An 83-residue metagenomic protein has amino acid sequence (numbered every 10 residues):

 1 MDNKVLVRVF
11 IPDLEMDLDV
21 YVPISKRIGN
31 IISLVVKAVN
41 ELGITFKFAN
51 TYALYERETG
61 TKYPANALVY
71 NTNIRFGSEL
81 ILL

Functional and structural regions predicted by a protein language model:
M1-V5, A67: Charged, low-complexity intrinsically disordered regulatory segments in eukaryotic signaling
L6-I11: A short beta-strand micro-motif
D13, T45-Y70: Short acidic beta-strand-loop surface patches of small beta-rich interaction domains
D13-S33: Short, contiguous acidic and Ser/Thr-rich linear segments
K26-I31, Y63-N73: Short, structural beta-strand-to-alpha-helix junction motif
S33-T45: Short, intrinsically disordered, mixed-charge
F76-L80: Loop/turn positions that initiate beta-strands
